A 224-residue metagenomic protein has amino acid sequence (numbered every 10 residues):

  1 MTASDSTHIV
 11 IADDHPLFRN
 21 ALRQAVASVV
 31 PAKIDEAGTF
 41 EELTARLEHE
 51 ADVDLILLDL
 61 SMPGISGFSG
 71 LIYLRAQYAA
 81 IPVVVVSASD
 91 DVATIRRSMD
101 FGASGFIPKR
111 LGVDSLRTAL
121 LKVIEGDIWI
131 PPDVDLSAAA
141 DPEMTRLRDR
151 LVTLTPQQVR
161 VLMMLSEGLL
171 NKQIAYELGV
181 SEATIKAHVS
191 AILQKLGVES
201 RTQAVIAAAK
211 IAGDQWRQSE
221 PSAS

Functional and structural regions predicted by a protein language model:
D14, V86-D90, K109-L111: Conserved active-site segment of CheY-like receiver
E36-L55: Acidic, metal-coordinating helix/loop segments flanking the phosphotransfer/catalytic sites of two-component signaling
T39, P63-S69: Acidic catalytic/metal-coordinating carboxylates
D59-L60, S87: Active-site residues of response regulator receiver
F68-A80: Short amphipathic alpha-helix used as the core "switch/output" element in two-component signaling
I95-D100, G105-V152, P156, R160 (+1 more regions): Short, flexible helix-to-coil linker/hinge segments that flank and couple to helix-turn-helix
G168-Q203: Recognition helix of helix-turn-helix DNA-binding domains
L193-S224: Basic, Lys/Arg-enriched C-terminal extension of HTH/homeodomain DNA-binding domains
